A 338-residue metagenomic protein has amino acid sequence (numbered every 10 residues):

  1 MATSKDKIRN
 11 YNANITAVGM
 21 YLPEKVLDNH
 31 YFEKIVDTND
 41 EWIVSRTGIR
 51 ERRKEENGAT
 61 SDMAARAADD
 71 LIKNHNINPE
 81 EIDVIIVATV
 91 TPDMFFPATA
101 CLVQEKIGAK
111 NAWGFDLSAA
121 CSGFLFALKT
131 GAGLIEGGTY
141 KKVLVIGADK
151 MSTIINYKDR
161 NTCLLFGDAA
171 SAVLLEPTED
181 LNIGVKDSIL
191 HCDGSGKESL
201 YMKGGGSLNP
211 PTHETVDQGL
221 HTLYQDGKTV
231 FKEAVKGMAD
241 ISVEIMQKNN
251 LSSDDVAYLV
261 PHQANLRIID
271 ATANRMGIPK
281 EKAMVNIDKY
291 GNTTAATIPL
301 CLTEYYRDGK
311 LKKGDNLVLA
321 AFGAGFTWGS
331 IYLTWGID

Functional and structural regions predicted by a protein language model:
A2-N57, D159-K232, K236, D240 (+1 more regions): Condensing-enzyme catalytic core mediating Claisen C-C bond formation in acyl metabolism
I15-A17, N57-F115, L125, K248-T272: Conserved beta-ketoacyl condensing-enzyme motif
Y21, A88-D93, A119-S122, G147-S152 (+3 more regions): Acidic, glycine-rich active-site loops and adjacent beta-strand->loop/helix elements that engage anionic groups
N39, T60-H75, T99, E233-K248 (+1 more regions): Short, well-ordered amphipathic alpha-helical segments that serve as non-catalytic structural scaffolds within diverse
E41, N78-V84, N111-W113, K141-V143 (+3 more regions): Short acidic capping loops at alpha-helix termini that bridge into adjacent secondary structure
W42-R46, R50-D62, V90-V143, N274-L302: Conserved catalytic cysteine-centered active-site region of acyl-thioester-dependent Claisen-condensing enzymes
E136-A170: Flexible, glycine-rich active-site loops centered on histidine and acidic residues that chelate a metal or position
L300-A320, F326-D338: Catalytic phosphate/nucleotide-handling subdomain of diverse soluble enzymes
